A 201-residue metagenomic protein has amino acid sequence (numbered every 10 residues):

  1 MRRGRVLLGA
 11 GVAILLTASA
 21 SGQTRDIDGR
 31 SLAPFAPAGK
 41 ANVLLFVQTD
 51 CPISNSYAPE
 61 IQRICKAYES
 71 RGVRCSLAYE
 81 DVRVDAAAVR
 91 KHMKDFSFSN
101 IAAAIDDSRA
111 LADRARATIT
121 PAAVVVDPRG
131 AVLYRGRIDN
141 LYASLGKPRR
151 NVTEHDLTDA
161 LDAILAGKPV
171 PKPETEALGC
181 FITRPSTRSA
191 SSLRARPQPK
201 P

Functional and structural regions predicted by a protein language model:
G9-A18: Bacterial N-terminal signal peptides
S19, Q48-P59, V82-R83, A123 (+2 more regions): Short, thiol/selenol-centered motifs that function as redox-active sites or metal-ligating centers
Q23-V43, P201: A short beta-strand-turn-helix
P37-N55, L161: Short active-site neighborhood of thiol/selenol oxidoreductases, capturing the structured segment around
N55-F96, I105-R114: Structural microenvironment flanking redox-active thiols in thiol-disulfide oxidoreductases
M93-L133: Short, internal strand/loop/helix patches that form the active-site neighborhood or redox-interaction surface
D127-P128, V132-K200: Thiol-/selenol-based redox modules, centered on thioredoxin-like and closely related oxidoreductase domains
